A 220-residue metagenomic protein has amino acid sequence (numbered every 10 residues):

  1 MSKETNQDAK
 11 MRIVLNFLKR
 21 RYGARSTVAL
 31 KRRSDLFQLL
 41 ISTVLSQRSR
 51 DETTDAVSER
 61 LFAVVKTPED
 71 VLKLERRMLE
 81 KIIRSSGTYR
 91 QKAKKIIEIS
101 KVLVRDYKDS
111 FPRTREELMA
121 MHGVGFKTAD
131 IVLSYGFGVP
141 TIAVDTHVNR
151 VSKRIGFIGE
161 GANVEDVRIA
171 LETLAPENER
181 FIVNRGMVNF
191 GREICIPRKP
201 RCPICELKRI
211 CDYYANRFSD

Functional and structural regions predicted by a protein language model:
K3-D220: Catalytic cores of DNA base-excision repair glycosylases
